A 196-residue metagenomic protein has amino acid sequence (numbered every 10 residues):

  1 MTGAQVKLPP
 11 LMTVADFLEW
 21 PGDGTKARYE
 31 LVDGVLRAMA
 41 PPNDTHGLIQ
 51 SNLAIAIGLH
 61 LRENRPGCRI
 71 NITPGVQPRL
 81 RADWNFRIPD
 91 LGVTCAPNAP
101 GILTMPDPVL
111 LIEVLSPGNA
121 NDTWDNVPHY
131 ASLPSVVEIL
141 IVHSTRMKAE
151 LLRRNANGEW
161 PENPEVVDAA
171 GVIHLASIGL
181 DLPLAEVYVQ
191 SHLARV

Functional and structural regions predicted by a protein language model:
M1-V196: Gly/Pro/Ser/Thr-rich low-complexity, intrinsically disordered segments predominantly at protein N-termini
